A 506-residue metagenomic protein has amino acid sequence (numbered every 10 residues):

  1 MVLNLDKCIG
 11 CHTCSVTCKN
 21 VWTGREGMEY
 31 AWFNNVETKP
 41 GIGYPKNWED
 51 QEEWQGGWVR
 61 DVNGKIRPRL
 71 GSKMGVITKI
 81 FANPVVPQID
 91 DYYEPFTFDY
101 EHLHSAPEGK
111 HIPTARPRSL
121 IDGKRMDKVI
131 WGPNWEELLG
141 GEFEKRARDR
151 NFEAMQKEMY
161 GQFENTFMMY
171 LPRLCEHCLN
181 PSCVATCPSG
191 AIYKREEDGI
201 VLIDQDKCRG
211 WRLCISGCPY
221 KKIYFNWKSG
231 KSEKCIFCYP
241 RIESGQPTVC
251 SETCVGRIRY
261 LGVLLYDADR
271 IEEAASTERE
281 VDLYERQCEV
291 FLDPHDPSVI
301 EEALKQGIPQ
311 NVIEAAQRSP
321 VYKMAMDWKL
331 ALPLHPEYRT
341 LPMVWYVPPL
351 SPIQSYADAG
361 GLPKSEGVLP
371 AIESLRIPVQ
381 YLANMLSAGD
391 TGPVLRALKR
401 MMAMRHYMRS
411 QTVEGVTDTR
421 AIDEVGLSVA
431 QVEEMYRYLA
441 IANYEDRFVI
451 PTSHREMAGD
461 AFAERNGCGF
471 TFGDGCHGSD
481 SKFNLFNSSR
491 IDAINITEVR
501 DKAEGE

Functional and structural regions predicted by a protein language model:
M1-E506: Non-ligating segments of multi-cofactor redox enzymes
